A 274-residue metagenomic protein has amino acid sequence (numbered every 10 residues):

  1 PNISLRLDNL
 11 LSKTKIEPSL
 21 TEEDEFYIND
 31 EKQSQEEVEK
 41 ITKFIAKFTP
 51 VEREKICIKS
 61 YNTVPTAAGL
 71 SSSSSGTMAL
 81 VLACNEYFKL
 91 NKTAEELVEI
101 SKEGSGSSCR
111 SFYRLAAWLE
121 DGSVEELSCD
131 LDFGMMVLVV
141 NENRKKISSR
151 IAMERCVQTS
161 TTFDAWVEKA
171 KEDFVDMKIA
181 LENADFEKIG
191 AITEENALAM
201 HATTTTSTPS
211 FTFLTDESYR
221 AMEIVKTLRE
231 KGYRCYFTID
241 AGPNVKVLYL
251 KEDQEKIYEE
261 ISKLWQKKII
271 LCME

Functional and structural regions predicted by a protein language model:
P1-A68, L82-K92, K251, I257-S262 (+1 more regions): ATP-binding N-lobe of GHMP and related small-molecule kinases
P1-L5, N62-V64, A68, A116 (+5 more regions): Flexible, active-site-adjacent loop/turn segments at secondary-structure boundaries
N2-L7, S128-C129, F237: Short Gly/Pro-enriched turn/cap motifs at secondary-structure boundaries
L5, S12-I16, S108-W118, M136 (+1 more regions): Short beta-strand scaffold segments in enzyme catalytic cores
E25, I56-C57, S108-C109, A116-A117 (+3 more regions): Structural motif
K40, A79, R220: Charged catalytic carboxylate motif
P50-D132: Gly/Ser-rich oxyanion-binding loop with an adjacent helix/lid that shapes the negatively charged ligand pocket
C129-E274: C-terminal nucleotide
